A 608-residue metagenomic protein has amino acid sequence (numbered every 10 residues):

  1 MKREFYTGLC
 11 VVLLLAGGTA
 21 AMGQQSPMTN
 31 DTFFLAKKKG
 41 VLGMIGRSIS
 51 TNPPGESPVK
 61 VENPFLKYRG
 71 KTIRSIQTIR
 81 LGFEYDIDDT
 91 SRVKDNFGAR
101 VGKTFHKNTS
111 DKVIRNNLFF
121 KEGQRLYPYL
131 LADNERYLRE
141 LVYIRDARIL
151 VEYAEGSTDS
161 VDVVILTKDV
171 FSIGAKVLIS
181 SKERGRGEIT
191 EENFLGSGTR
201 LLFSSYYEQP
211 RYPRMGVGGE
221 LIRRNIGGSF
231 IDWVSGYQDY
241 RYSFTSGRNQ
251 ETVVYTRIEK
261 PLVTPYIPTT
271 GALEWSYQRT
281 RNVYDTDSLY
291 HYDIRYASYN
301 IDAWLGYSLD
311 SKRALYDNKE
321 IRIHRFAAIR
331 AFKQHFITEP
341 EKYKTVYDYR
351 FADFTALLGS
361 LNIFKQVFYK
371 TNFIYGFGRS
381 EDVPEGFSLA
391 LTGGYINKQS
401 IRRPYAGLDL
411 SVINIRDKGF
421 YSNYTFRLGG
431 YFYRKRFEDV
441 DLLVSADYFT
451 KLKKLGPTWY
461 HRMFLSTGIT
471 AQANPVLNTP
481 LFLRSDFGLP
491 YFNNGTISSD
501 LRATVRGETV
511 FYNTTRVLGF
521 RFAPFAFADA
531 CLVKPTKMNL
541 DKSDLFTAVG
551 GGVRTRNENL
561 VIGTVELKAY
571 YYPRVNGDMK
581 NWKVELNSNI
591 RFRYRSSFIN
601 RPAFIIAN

Functional and structural regions predicted by a protein language model:
K2, M22-R436, Y448-N608: Immediate N-terminus of the mature polypeptide
G8-G17: Bacterial N-terminal signal peptides
D441-L443: Amphipathic hydrophobic-ligand
